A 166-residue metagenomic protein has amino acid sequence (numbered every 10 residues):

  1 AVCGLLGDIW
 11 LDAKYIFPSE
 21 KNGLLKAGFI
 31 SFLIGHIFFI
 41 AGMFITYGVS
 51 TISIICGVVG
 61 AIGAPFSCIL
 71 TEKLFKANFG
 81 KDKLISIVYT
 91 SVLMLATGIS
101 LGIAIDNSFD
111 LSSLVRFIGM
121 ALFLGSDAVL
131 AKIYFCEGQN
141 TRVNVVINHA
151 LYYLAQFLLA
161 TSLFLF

Functional and structural regions predicted by a protein language model:
A1-F166: Polytopic alpha-helical membrane-helix bundles and their juxtamembrane interface segments in multi-pass membrane
